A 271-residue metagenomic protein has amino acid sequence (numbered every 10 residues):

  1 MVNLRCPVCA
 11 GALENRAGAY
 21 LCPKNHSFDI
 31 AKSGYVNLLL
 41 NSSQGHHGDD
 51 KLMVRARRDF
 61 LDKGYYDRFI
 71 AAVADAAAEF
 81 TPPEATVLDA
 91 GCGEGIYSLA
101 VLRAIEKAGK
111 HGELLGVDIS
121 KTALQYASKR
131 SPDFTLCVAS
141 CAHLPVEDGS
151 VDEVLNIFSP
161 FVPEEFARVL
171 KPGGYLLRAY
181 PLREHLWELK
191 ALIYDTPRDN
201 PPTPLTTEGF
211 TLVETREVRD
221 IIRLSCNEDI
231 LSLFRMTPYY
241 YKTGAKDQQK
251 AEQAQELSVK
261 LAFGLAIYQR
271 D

Functional and structural regions predicted by a protein language model:
M1-H47: N-terminal auxiliary segments of SAM/dcSAM-dependent transferases
H46-A72, A76: Class I SAM-dependent methyltransferase Rossmann-like catalytic core, especially the SAM/SAH-binding loop
E84-G93: Conserved class I S-adenosyl-L-methionine
E94-G109: Conserved SAM-binding loop of SAM-dependent methyltransferases across substrates and taxa, primarily the Class I
S120: Conserved SAM/SAH-binding beta-strand->alpha-helix loop
P163-Y175: A short glycine-rich, Lys/Arg-flanked "PGG" loop and its adjoining helix->strand segment in the class I
G173-R183: Conserved beta-strand signature within the Rossmann-like core of class I S-adenosyl-L-methionine
V218-D271: Conserved Class I S-adenosyl-L-methionine
